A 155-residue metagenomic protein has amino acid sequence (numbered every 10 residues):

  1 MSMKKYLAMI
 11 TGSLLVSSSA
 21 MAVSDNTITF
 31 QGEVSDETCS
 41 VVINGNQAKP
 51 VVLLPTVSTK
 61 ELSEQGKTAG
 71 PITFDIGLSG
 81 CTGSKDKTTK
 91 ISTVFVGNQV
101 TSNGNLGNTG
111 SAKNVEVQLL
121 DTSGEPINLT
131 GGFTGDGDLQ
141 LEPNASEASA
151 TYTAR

Functional and structural regions predicted by a protein language model:
S2-K5, M21-R155: Mature extracellular/passenger domains of Gram-negative fimbrial/pilin and adhesin proteins
K5-L15: Sec-dependent signal peptide hydrophobic core
S17-S19: N-terminal signal peptide c-region/cleavage motif recognized by signal peptidases
